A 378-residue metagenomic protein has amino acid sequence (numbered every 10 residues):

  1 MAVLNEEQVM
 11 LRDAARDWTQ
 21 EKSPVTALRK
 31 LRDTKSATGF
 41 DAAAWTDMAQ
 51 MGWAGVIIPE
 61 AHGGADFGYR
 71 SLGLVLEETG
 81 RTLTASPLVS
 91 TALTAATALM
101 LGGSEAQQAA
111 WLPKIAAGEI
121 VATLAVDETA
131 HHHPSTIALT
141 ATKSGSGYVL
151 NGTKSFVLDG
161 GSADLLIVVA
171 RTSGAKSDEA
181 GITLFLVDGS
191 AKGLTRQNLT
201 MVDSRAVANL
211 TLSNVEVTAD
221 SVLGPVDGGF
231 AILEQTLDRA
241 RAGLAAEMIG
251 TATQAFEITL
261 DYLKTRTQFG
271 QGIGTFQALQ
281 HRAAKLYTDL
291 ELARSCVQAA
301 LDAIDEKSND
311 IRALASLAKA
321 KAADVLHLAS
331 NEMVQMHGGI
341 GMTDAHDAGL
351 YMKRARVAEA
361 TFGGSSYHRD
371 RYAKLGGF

Functional and structural regions predicted by a protein language model:
M1-L83, G102-Q107, K114-G118, K143-Y148 (+1 more regions): Alpha-helical interface subdomain recognition
D66-V75, H133-I137, V187, E216-V217 (+1 more regions): Structural signature of FAD isoalloxazine-binding scaffolds in flavoprotein oxidoreductases
T84-A106: N-terminal glycine-rich flavin-associated loop
M100-G103, T142, V168-R171, L186-G189 (+2 more regions): Short beta-strand-to-turn element immediately C-terminal to the catalytic PLP-Schiff-base lysine in fold type I
G118-T129: A short, Trp-centered hydrophobic/proline-enriched beta-strand micro-motif
T136-A138, F156, V187-A219: Flexible, small-/acidic-enriched active-site or ligand-binding loops
N151-L194: A short core secondary-structure module
A208-T236: A short, charged helix-loop
